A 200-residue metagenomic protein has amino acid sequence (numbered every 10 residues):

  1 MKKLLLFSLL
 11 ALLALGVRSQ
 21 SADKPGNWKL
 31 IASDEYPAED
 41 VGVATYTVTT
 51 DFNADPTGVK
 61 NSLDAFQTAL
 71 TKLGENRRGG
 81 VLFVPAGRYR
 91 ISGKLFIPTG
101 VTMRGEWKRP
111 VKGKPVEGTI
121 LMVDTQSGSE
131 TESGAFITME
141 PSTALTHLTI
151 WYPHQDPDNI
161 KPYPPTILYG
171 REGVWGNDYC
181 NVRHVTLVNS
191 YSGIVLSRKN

Functional and structural regions predicted by a protein language model:
M1-P85, R90-D158, P162-Y163, G176 (+1 more regions): Extracellular "leader-to-stem" segments immediately downstream of a signal peptide or signal-anchor in secreted/lumenal
P110, Y152, V188-N189, I194: Residues in short coils/turns that link rungs of repeat/solenoid architectures in beta-rich domains
T166, G193-N200: Short, intrinsically disordered, charge-balanced linker/junction segments flanking boundaries in proteins
W175-Y191, N200: Charge-patterned, long linear interaction tracts outside catalytic cores
